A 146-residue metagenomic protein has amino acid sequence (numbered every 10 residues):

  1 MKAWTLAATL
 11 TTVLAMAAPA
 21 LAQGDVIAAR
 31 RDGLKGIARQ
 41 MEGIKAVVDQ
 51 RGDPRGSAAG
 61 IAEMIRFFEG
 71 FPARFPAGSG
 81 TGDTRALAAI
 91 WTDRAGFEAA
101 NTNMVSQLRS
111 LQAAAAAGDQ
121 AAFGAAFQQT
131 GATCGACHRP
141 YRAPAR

Functional and structural regions predicted by a protein language model:
M1-T9: Bacterial N-terminal signal peptides that target proteins for export
T12, A17-P19: N-terminal signal peptide c-region/cleavage motif recognized by signal peptidases
Q23-Q129: Extracytoplasmic c-type cytochrome modules immediately beyond a signal peptide or single-pass transmembrane anchor
T130-Y141: The canonical Cys-X-X-Cys-His
A145-R146: Short Cys/His-rich "knuckle" micro-motifs
